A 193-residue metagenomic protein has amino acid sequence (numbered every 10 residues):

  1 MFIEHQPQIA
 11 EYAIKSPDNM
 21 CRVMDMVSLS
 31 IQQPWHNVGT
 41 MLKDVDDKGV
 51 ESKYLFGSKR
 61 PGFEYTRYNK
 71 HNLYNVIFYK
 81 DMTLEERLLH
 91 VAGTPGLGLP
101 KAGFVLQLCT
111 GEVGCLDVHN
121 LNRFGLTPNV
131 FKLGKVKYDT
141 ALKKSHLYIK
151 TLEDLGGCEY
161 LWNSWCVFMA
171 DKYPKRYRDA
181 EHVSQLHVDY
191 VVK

Functional and structural regions predicted by a protein language model:
M1-G57: Structure-specific DNA junction-binding interface
M1-Y12, P17-D18, R22, R60-F63 (+3 more regions): C-terminal accessory module of base-excision DNA glycosylases/AP lyases that mediates lesion recognition and DNA
D44, K48, V76, Y148-L152: Residues that form generic nucleotide/phosphate-binding pockets
V50-F56, L73-D81: A Lys/Arg-rich helix-loop hairpin that forms a DNA/phosphate-binding surface
